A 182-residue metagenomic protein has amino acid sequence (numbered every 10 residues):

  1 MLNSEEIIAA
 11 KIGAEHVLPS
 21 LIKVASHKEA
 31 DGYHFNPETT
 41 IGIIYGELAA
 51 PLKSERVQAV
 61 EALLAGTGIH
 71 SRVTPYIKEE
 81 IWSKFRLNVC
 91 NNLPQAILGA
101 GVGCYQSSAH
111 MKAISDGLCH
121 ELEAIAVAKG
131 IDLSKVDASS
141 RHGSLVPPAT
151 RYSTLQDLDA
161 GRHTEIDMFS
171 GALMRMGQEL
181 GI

Functional and structural regions predicted by a protein language model:
M1-H34: Rossmann-like NAD(P)(H) cofactor-binding subdomain of soluble oxidoreductases
I8-A9, P94, M176: Broad structural signal for hydrophobic residues in well-ordered alpha-helices, predominantly aliphatic
L21-K23, A49, P75: Residues at the C-termini of beta-strands that transition into short coil/loop
G32-E61: Short beta-strand and adjoining strand-loop segment in the mid-core of the Rossmann-like NAD(P)-dependent dehydrogenase
E55-N92, A138-S139: FAD/FMN-dependent oxidoreductases across multiple families
A65-G66, K112-I182: NAD(P)-dependent Rossmann-like dehydrogenase/reductase catalytic/cofactor-binding core
K78-Q106, H110-E123, P147-A149: Active-site-proximal catalytic alpha-helix in oxidoreductases
